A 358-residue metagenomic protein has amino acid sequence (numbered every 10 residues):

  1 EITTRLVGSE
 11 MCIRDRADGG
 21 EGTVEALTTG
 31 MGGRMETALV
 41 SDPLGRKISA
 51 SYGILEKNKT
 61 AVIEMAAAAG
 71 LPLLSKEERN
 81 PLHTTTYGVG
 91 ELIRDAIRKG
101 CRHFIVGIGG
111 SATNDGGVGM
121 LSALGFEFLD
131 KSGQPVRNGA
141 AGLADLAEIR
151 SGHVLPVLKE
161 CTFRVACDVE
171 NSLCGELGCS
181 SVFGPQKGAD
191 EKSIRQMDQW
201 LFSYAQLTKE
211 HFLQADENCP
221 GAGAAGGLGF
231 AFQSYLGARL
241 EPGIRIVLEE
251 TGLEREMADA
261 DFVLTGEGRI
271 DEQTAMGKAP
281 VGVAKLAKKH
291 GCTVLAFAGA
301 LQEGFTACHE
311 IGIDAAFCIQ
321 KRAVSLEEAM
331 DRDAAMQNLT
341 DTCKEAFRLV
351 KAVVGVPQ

Functional and structural regions predicted by a protein language model:
E1-I13: Single conserved hydrophobic/aromatic residue that forms the stacking wall/gate of nucleotide- or nucleobase-binding
R14, K131, Q206-A222, E241-G243 (+3 more regions): Flexible, glycine/charged-enriched surface loops at secondary-structure junctions
R14-G32, A307: N-terminal beta-loop-helix "entrance" segment that forms/cooperates in small-molecule cofactor or anionic ligand
K47-G109: Anion-binding (especially nucleotide phosphate/pyrophosphate-binding) glycine-rich loop and adjoining beta-alpha core
H83-Y87, E91-R94, R98-I105, A112-T162: Glycine/threonine-rich beta-strand-loop-alpha-helix active-site module that forms ligand/phosphate-binding
M197-A260: Oxyanion-binding "anion nests"
Y235-G243, T251-L286, H290: Glycine-rich phosphate-binding loop
T293, A298-P357: Internal helix-turn-beta structural module
